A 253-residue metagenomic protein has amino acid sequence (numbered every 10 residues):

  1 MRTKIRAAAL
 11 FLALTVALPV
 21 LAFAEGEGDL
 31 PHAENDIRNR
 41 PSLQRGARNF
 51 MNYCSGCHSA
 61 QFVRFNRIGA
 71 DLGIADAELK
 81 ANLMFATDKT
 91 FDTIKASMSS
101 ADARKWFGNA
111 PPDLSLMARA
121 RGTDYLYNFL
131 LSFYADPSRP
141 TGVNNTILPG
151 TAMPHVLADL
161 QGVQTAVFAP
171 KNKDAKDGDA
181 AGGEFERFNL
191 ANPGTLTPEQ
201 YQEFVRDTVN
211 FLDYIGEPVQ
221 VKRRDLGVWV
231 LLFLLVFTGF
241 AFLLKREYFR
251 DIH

Functional and structural regions predicted by a protein language model:
R2-I37, Y214-G216, F237-H253: Post-cleavage N-terminal segment of exported redox proteins
K4, A8-F11, T208, G227-L234: Alpha-helical transmembrane segments
A24-R48, S59-A70, G216-R224: Electrostatic cytochrome c docking/interface patches
R38-A60, V228-F233, F237-A241: Sequence/structural segment immediately N-terminal to covalent heme-attachment motifs in c-type and related
R48-M51, S55-F62, R119, L131-A135 (+1 more regions): Sec-exported extracytoplasmic/periplasmic mature domains
G73-T146, T151-D177, E186-Y201: Electron-transfer interface patches adjacent to heme c in soluble/periplasmic c-type cytochromes and di-/multiheme
N192-G227: Short, aromatic-rich amphipathic segments at membrane interfaces that lie adjacent to a transmembrane helix or signal
